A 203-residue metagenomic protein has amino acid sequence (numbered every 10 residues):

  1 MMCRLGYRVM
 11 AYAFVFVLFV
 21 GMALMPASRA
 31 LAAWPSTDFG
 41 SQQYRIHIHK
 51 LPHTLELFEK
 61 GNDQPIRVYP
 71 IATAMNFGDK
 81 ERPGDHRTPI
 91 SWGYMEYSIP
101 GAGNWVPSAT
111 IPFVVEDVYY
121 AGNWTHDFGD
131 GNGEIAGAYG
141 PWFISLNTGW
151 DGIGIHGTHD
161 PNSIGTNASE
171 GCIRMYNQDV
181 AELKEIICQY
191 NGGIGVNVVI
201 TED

Functional and structural regions predicted by a protein language model:
M1-Y7: N-terminal secretory signal peptides that target proteins for export/translocation
Y12-A23: Bacterial N-terminal signal peptides
A23-A33: Sec-dependent signal peptide cleavage junction
A33-E81: A structural motif detector for short, solvent-exposed N-terminal "entry" segments of globular domains
W34-S41, G61, R87, G101-D203: Exported/periplasmic cell-wall-interacting domains
P52-T54, W92, G152: Structural motif
I66-F113: Electropositive
